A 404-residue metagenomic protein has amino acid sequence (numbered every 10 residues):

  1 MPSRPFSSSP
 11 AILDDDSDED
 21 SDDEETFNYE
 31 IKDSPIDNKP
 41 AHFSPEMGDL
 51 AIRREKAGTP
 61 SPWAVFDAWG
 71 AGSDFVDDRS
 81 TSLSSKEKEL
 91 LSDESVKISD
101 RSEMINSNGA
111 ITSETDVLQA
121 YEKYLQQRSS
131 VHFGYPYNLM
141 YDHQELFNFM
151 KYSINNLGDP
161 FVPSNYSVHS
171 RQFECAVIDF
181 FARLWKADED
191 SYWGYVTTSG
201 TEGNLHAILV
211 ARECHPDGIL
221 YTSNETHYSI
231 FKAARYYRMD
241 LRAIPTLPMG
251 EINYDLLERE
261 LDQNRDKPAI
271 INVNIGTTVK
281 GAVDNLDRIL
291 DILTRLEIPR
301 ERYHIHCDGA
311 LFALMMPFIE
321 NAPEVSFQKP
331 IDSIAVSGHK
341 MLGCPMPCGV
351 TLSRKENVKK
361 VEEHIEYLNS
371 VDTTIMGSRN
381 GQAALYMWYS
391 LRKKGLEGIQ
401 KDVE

Functional and structural regions predicted by a protein language model:
P5-S17, V177: Short linear regulatory motifs embedded in intrinsically disordered, acidic Ser/Thr-rich regions of nuclear proteins
I12-Y29: Acidic, Ser/Thr-interspersed intrinsically disordered low-complexity regions
E30-S191: N-terminal entrance/gating region of PLP-dependent enzymes' catalytic architecture
R171-D179, S191-P216, S229, A233: Conserved beta-loop-alpha segment that forms the PLP phosphate-binding cup at the N-terminus of a helix
T197-T201, P216-G218, T222-E225, S229-R288: PLP-dependent aminotransferase-class I/II
H206-L209, F231-Y236, G281-N285, M315-E320 (+1 more regions): Short acidic, glycine/serine/threonine-rich loops at helix termini
V283-E320: Catalytic PLP-binding core of fold-type I/II PLP enzymes
F318, S326-E404: Active-site C-terminal subdomain of aminotransferase-like
